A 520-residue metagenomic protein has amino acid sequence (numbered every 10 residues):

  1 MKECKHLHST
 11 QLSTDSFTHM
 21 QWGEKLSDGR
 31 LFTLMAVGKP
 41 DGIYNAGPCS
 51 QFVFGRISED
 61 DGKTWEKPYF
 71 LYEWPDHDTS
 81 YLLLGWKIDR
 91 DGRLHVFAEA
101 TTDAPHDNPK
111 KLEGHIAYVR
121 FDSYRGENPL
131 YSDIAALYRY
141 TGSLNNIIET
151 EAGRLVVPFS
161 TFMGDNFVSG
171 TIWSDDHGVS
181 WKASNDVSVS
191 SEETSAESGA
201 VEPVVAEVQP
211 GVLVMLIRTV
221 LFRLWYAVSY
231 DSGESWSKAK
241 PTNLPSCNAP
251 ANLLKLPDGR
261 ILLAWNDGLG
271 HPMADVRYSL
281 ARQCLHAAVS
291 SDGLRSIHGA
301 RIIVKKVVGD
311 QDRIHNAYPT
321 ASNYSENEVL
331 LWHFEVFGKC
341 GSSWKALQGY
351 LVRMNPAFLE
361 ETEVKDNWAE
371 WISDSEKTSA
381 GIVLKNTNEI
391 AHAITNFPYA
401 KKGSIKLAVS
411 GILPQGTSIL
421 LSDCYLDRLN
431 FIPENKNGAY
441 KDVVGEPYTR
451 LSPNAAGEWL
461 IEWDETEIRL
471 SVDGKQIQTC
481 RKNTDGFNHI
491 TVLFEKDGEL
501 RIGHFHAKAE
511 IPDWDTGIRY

Functional and structural regions predicted by a protein language model:
M1-E363, D374-S375, L493: Asp-box/BNR beta-propeller blade signature and adjacent active/binding-site loops in extracellular glycan-interacting
E73, L84, K240, H392-P398 (+1 more regions): Beta-strand-rich interaction surfaces with strong enrichment in secreted/lumenal proteins
M354-K401: Low-complexity, Ser/Thr/Pro/Gly-rich disordered linker/stalk regions
K385-D442: Secretory/extracellular carbohydrate-interaction modules and structurally similar beta-sandwich "look-alikes"
L407-V409, A455-V472: Short tryptophan-centered beta-strand motifs in secreted/extracellular beta-sheet-rich domains of glycan-recognition
Y440-E458: Short, aromatic/His-centered strand-loop micro-motif at the edge of beta-sheets
C480-H506: Flexible glycan-contacting loops in extracellular carbohydrate-active proteins
A507-Y520: Extended recognition patches within non-cytosolic domains
